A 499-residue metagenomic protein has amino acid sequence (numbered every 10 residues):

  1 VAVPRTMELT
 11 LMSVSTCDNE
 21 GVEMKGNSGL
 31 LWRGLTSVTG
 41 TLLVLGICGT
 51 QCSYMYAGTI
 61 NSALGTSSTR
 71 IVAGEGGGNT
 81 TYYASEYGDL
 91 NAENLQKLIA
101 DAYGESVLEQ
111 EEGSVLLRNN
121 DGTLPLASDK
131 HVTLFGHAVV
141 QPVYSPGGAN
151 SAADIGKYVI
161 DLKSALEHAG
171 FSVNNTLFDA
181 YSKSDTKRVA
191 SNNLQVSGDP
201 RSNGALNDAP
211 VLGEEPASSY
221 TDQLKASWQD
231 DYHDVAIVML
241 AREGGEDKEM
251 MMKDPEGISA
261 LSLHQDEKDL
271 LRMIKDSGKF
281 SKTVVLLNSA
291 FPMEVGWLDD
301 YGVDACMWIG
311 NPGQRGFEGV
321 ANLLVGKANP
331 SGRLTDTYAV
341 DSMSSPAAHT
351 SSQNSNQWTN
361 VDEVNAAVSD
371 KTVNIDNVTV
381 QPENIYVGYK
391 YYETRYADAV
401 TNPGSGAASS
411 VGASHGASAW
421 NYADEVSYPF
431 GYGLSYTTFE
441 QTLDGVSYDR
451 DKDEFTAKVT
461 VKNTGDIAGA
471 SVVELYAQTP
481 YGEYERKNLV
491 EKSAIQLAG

Functional and structural regions predicted by a protein language model:
P4, E8-G499: C-terminal non-catalytic regions of proteins with extracellular/luminal or membrane-system context
